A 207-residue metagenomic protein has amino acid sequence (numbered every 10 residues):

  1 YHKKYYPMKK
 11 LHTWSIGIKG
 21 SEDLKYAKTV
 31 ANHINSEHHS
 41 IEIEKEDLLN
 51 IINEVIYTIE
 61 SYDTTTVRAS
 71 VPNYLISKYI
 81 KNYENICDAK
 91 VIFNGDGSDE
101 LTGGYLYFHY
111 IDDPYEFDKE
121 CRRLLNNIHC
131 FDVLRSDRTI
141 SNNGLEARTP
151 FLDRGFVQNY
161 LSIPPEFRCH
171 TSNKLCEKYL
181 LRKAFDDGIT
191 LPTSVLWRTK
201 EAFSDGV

Functional and structural regions predicted by a protein language model:
Y1-I189, D205-G206: ATP-dependent adenylate-handling active sites, centered on carboxylate activation for C-N bond formation
S40, L191-A202: Conserved S-adenosyl-L-methionine
